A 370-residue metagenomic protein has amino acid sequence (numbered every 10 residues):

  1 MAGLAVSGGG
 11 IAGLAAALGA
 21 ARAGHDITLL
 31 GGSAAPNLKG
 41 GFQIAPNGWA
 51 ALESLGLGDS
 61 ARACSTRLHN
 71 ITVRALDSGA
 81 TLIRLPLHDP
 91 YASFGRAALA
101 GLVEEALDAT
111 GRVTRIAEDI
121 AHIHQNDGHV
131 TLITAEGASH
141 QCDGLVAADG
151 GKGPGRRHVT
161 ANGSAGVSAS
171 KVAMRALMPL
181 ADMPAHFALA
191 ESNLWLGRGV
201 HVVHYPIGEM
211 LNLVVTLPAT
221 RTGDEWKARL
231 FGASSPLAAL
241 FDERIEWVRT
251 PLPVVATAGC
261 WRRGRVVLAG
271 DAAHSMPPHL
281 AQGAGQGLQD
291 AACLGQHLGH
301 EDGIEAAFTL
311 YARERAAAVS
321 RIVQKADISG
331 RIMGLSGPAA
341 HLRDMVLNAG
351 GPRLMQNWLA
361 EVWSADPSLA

Functional and structural regions predicted by a protein language model:
M1-A5, S78, A281, Q296-A370: C-terminal helical "tail/cap" subdomain of flavin- and related membrane-associated enzymes
A2-L4, G19-A21, A45-T160, S164-P179 (+2 more regions): Conserved N-terminal helical subregion
G9-R22, D26, V146-A147, H204 (+1 more regions): Conserved mid-domain beta->alpha element of the FAD-binding
A12, A35, K152: Conserved Rossmann-like nucleotide-cofactor binding loop
A21-G40: Glycine-rich FAD pyrophosphate-binding loop
G166-A173, A188-E191, S234-P251: A short coil-to-beta-strand element that immediately follows conserved catalytic motifs
A190-R221: Active-site substrate-recognition segment that forms the wall of the catalytic cavity or substrate channel
R221-R249, I304, A312-R313: Flavin-binding catalytic cores
